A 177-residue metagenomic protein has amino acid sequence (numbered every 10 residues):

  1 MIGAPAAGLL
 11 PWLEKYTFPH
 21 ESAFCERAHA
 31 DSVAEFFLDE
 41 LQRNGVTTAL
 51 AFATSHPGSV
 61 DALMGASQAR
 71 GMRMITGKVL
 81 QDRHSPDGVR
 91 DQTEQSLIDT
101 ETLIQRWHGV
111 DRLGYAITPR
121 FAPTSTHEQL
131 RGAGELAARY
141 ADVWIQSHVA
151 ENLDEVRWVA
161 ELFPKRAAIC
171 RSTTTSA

Functional and structural regions predicted by a protein language model:
I2-M72, S96-G109: Alpha-helical scaffold segments that flank or form the walls of functional sites
G58-A177: Metal-coordinating catalytic core of metallo-dependent amide/deamination hydrolases
